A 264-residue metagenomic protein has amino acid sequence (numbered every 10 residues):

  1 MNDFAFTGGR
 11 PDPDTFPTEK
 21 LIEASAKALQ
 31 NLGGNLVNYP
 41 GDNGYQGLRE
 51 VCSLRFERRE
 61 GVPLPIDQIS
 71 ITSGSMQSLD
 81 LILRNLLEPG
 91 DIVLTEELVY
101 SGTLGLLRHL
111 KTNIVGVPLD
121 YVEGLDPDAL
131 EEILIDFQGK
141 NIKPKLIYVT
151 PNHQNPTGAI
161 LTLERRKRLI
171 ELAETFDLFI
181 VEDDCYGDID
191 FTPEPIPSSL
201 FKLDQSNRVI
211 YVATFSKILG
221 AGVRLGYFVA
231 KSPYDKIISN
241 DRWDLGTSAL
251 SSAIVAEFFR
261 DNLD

Functional and structural regions predicted by a protein language model:
M1-N43, L54: N-terminal "arm"/small-domain region of PLP-dependent enzymes with the aminotransferase-like
G9-P13, M76, Y100, N152-Q154 (+3 more regions): Short, solvent-exposed loop/turn segments at secondary-structure junctions
N35-F176, G187-S206: Conserved core of the PLP fold type I
D183: Glycine-centered flexible beta-alpha turn that most often forms the glycine-rich phosphate-binding loop
V209-Y211, F215-D264: PLP-dependent aminotransferase class I/II
